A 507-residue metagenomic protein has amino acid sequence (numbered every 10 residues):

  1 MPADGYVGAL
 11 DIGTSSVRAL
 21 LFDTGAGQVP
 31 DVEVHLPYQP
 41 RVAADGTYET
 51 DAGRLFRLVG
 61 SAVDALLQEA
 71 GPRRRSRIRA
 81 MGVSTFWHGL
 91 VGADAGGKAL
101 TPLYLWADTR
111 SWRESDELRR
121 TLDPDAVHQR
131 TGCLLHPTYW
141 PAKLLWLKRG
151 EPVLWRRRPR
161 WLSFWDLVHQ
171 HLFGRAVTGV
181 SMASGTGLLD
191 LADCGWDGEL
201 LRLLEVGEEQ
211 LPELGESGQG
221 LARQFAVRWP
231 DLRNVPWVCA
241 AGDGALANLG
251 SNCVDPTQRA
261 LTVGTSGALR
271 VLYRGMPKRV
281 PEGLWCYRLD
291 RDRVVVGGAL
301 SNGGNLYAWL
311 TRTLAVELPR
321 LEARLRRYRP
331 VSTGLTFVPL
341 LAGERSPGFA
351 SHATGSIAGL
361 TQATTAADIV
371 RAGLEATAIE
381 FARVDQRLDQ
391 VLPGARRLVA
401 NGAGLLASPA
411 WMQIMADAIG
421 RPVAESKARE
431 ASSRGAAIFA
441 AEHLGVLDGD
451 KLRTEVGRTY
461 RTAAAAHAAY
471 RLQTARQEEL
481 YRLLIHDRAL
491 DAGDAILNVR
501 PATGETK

Functional and structural regions predicted by a protein language model:
M1-E33, R79-T121, V153, V271-E282 (+1 more regions): Glycine/Thr-rich phosphate-binding loops that ligate phosphate moieties of nucleotide and other phosphorylated ligands
I12-T14, V127-G244, Y307, A342 (+1 more regions): Gly/Ser/Thr-rich active-site cleft segment
R18, A62-A80, L144-L145, P159-H169: Conserved phosphate-binding loops in N-terminal lobes of ATP-dependent enzymes of the actin/Hsp70/sugar-kinase
E33-R75: N-terminal phosphate-binding loop and adjacent alpha-helix
T50, A80-T85, Y104-A107, T131-Y139 (+8 more regions): Active-site nucleophile and cofactor-binding loops and adjacent substrate-binding regions of central metabolic enzymes
L55, R120-H136, D231-P236, Q258-A260 (+1 more regions): A polyampholytic, Gly/Pro-enriched intrinsically disordered region
V59-R79, G150-W155, G198-E208, V384-R396: Phosphate/pyrophosphate-binding loops at sites that engage ATP/ADP/AMP, CoA/4′-phosphopantetheine, polyphosphate
G187-R291, P319, A323, L406-A410 (+1 more regions): ATP-dependent carbohydrate kinase catalytic cores
